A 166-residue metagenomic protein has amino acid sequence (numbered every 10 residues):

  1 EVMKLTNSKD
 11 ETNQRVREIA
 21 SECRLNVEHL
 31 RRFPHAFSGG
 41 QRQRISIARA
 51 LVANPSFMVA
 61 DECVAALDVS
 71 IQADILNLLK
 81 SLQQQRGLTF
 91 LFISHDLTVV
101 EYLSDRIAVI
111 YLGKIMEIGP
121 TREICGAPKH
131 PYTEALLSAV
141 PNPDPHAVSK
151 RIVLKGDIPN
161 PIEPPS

Functional and structural regions predicted by a protein language model:
E1-E11, G119: ABC-type ATPase nucleotide-binding domains, specifically the catalytic core motifs of the NBD
D10-E28, E134-S138: Conserved ABC ATPase "signature" region
F33-F37, Q41: Conserved ABC ATPase signature
N54: Conserved catalytic motifs of ABC-family nucleotide-binding domains
V100-Y102: A short, surface-exposed alpha-helical micro-motif characterized by mixed small hydrophobic and charged/polar residues
P120-S166: Short catalytic/signature loops enriched in Gly
